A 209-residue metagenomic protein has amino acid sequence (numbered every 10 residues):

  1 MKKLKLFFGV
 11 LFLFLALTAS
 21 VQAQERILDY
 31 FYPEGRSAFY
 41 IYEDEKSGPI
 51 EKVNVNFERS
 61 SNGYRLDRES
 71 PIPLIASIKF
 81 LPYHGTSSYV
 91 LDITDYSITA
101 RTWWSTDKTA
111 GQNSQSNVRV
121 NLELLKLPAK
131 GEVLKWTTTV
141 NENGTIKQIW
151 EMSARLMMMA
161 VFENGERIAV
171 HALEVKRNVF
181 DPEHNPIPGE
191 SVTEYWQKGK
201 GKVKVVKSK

Functional and structural regions predicted by a protein language model:
M1-F8: Bacterial N-terminal signal peptides that target proteins for export
G9-T18: Bacterial N-terminal signal peptides
A19-A23: Acidic, proline-/serine-/threonine-rich low-complexity intrinsically disordered repeat tracts
Q24-K209: Conserved functional acidic sites
